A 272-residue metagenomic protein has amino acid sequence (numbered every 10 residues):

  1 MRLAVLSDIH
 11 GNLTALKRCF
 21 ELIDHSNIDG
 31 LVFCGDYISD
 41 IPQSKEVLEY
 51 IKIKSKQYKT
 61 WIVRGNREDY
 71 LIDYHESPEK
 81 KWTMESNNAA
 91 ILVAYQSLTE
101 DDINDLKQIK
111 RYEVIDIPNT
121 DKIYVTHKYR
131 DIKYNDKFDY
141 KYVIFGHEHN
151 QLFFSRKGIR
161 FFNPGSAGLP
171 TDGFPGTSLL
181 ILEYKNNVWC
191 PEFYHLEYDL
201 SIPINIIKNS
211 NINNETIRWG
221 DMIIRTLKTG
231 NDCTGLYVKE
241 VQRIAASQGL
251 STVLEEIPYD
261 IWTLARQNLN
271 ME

Functional and structural regions predicted by a protein language model:
M1, Y58-T60, D121, I159 (+1 more regions): A structural micro-motif
R2-H10, D121-Y129, F161-G165, F193: Active-site-proximal beta-strand elements of phosphoester/diester hydrolases
R2-L6, G11-S97: Core catalytic region of metal-dependent phosphoesterases/phosphodiesterases, especially metallo-beta-lactamase-like
H10-A15, S39-P42, R67-I72, D131-K133 (+2 more regions): Active-site environment of divalent metal-dependent phosphoester hydrolases
I28, K56-T60, I103, R111 (+1 more regions): Generic structural signal for secondary-structure transition and capping sites
F33, D116, S155-R156, Y184-N186: Generic beta-strand structural signal
V93-I159: His/acidic metal-ligating clusters that form di-metal
I159-P164, G168-E272: Acidic, His/Gly-rich catalytic cores of divalent-metal-dependent hydrolytic chemistry
